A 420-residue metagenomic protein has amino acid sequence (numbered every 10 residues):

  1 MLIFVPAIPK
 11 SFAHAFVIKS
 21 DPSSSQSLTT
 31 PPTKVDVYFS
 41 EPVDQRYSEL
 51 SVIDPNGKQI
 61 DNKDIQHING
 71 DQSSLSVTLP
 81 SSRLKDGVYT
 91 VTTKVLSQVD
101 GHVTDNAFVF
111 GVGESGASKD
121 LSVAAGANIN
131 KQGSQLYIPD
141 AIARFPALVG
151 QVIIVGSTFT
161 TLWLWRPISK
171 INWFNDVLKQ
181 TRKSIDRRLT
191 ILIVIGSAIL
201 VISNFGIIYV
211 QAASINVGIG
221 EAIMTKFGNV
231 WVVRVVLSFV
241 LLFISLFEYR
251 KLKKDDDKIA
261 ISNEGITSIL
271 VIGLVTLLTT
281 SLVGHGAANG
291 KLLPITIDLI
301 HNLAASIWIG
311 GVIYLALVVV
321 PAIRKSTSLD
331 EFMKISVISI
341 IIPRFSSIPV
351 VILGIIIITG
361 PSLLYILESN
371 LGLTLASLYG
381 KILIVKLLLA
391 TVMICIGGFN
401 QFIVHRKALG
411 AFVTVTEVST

Functional and structural regions predicted by a protein language model:
M1-P6: Bacterial N-terminal signal peptides
A7-F12, F16, K63, N69-L84 (+1 more regions): Polytopic transmembrane helical bundles with strong interfacial aromatic enrichment
F12-P31: N-terminal edge beta-strand
S24-L28, P42, H67-I68: Terminal hydrophobic membrane-targeting helix
S25, D86-G87: Beta-strand-connecting loops/turns
S25, N56-K58, D100-G101: Detector for glycine-centered tight turns/loop "hinges" at secondary-structure junctions
P32, Q45-Y47, D86, D105: Short secondary-structure junction motifs
V35-D64: Short, surface-exposed alpha-helix to beta-strand junction/turn motifs within ectodomains of secreted and cell-envelope
